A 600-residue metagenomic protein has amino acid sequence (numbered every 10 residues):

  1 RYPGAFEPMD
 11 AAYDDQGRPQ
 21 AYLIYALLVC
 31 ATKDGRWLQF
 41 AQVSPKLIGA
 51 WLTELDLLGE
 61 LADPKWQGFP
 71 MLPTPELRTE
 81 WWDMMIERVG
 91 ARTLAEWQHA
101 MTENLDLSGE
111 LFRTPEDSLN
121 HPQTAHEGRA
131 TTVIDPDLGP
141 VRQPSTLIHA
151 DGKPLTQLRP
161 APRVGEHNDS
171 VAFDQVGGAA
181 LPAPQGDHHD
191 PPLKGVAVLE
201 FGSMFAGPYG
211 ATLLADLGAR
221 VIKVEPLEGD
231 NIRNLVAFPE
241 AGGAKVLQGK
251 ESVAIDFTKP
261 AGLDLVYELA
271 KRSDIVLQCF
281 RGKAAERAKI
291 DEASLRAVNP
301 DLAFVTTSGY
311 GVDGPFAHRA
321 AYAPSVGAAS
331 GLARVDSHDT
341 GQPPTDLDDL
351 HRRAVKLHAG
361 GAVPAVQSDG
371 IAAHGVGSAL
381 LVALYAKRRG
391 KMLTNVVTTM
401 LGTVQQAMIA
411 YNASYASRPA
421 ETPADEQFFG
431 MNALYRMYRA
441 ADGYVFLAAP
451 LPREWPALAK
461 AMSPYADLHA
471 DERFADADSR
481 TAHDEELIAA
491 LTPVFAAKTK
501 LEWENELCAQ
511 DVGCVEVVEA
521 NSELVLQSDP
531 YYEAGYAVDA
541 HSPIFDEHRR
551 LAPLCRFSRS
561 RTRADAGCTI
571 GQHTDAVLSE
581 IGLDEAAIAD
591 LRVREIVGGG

Functional and structural regions predicted by a protein language model:
R1-V43, G49-T53, H149, L217 (+3 more regions): Active-site-adjacent "lid/gating" segments in soluble enzymes
A12-Q16, A31-K33, M84, R113-E200 (+4 more regions): Terminal low-complexity tails and localization/encapsulation signals of metabolic enzymes
A21, K46-E87, A91-L155, K460 (+2 more regions): Ordered, small/hydrophobic-rich secondary-structure cores
A26-L105, L434-Q510, C514: Aromatic-enriched alpha-helical interface/lid elements that frame and gate functional surfaces
E54-L58, P122, E127, F238 (+3 more regions): Change "in soluble alpha/beta enzymes" to "in soluble alpha/beta proteins
A95-W97, V133-I134, R159, R163-M392 (+2 more regions): N-terminal helix-loop segment corresponding to the beta1-alpha1 unit of nucleotide/adenylate-binding folds
E103-G109, A219-I222, R272, P300-L302 (+2 more regions): Alpha-to-beta junction loops
G109, S252-A254, F304, N395-V397 (+1 more regions): Conserved beta-strand scaffold positions in the cores of enzyme catalytic domains, especially in NTP/NDP-utilizing
